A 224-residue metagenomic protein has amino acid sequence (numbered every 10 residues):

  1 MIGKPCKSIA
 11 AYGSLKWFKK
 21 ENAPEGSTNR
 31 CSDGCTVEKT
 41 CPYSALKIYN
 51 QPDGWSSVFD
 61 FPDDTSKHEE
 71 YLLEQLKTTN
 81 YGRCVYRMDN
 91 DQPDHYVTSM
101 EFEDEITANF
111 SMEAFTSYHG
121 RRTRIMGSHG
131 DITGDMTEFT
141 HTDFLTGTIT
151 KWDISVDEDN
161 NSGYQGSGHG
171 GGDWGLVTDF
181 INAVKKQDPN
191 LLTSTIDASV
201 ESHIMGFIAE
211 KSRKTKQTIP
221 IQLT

Functional and structural regions predicted by a protein language model:
M1-W17, A23, S27-N29, C41-R83 (+1 more regions): Oxidoreductase and adenylate-handling cofactor-binding alpha/beta cores
G13-K16, V85-M88, E113, D197: Short, solvent-exposed loop/turn elements at beta->coil junctions and helix N-caps that rim active or binding pockets
P24, S32, P52, N80 (+2 more regions): Intrinsically disordered, low-complexity segments enriched in small/polar residues
N29-S32, I154: Short, structured secondary-structure boundary patches
S32, Y49, Y71, D89 (+1 more regions): Small/flexible residues
T36-T40: Active-site loop ensemble at the mouth of alpha/beta enzyme cores that anchors a bound cofactor
Q92-T224: C-terminal helical cap and adjacent loop that interface with cofactors, partners, or active-site loops
